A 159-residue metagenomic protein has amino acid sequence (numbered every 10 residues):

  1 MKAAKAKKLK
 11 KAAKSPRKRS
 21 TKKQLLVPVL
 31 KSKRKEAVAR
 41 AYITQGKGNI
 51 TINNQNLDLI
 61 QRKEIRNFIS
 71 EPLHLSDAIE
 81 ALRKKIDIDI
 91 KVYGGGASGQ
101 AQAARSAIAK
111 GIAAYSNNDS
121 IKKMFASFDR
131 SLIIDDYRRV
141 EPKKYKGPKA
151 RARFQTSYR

Functional and structural regions predicted by a protein language model:
M1-L26: Intrinsically disordered, compositionally biased charged tails
A3, G99-A103: Charged, well-structured alpha/beta interaction segments
K23, P28-K31, A37-E80, K84-Y93 (+2 more regions): Structured, basic alpha/beta domains of bacterial-type, RNA-associated proteins
G95-A97: Outer-membrane beta-barrel proteins
